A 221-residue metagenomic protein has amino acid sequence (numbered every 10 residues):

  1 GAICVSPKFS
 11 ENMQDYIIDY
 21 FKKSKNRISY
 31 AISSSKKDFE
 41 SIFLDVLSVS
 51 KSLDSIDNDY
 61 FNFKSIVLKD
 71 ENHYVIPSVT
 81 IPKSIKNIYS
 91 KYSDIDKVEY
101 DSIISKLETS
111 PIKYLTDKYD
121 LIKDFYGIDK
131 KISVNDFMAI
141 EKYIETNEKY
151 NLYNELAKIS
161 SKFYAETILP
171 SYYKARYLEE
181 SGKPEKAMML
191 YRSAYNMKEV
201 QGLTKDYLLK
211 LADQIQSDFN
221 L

Functional and structural regions predicted by a protein language model:
S6-N62, V67, E71: The feature captures the conserved acid-bearing segment of alpha/beta-hydrolase catalytic domains
D57-L115, D120, Y126-G127: C-terminal catalytic histidine-bearing segment of alpha/beta-hydrolase fold enzymes
Y126, Y164, K198-E199: Alpha-helical junction/boundary sensor with strong preference for TPR arrays
S133-V134, N151, T167-L169, G202-L209: Helix-start (N-cap) detector for alpha-helical repeat units in TPR-like alpha-solenoids, especially tetratricopeptide
K142, Y172, R176-E179, K210-S217: Residue-level recognition of tetratricopeptide repeat
K149-Y150, P184: TPR-repeat structural position
